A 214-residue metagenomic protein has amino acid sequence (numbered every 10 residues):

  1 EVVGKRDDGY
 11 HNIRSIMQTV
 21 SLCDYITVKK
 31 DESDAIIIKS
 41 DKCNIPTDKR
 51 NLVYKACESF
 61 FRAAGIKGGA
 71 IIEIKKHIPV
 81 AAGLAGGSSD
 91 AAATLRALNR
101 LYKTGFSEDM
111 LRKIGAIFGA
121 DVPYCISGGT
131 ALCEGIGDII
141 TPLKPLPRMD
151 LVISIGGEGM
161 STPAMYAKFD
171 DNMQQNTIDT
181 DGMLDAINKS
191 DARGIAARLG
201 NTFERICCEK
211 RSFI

Functional and structural regions predicted by a protein language model:
E1-A82, R100-M110, E134-I136, L146-P147 (+1 more regions): ATP-binding N-lobe of GHMP and related small-molecule kinases
I16-C23, K29, F60-A63, L101 (+7 more regions): Change "in soluble alpha/beta enzymes" to "in soluble alpha/beta proteins
Q18-T19, A116-I117, P123-I126, P142-P147: Solvent-exposed alpha-helices and their adjacent loops that cap or buttress functional pockets in soluble metabolic
E32-P46, T94, A116, D191-L199: Short, basic/glycine-rich phosphate-binding loops at helix/coil junctions that contact nucleotide phosphates
D90: Conserved cofactor-binding/catalytic machinery of classical short-chain dehydrogenase/reductase
L95-L132: Contiguous, small/hydrophobic- and glycine-enriched helical/loop subdomains that border and often "cap" functional
S127, L132-I214: Conserved, helical-rich catalytic subdomain that frames metal- and/or nucleotide-binding sites in enzyme alpha/beta
